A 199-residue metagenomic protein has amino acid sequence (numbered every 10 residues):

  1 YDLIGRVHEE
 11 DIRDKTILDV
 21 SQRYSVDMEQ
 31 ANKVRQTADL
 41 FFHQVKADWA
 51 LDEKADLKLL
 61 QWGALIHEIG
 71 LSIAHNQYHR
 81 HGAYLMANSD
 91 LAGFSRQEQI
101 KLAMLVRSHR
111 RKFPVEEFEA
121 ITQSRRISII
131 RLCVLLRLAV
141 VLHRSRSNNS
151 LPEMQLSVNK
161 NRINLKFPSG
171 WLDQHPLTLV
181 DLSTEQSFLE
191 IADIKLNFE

Functional and structural regions predicted by a protein language model:
Y1-H8, R13-T16, Q36-L40: Oxyanion-binding/catalytic loops of NTP- or PPi-dependent enzymes
D14-D19, K166: A short, surface-exposed helix-loop junction/capping segment
L18-Q22, Q30, Q36-L156: Divalent metal-dependent catalytic cores for phosphoryl transfer on phosphate-bearing substrates
M28-N32, L132, H175, L179: Generic detection of long, well-ordered alpha-helical segments
L136, S145-E199: Low-complexity, glycine/alanine/valine/leucine- and proline-rich hydrophobic stretches
